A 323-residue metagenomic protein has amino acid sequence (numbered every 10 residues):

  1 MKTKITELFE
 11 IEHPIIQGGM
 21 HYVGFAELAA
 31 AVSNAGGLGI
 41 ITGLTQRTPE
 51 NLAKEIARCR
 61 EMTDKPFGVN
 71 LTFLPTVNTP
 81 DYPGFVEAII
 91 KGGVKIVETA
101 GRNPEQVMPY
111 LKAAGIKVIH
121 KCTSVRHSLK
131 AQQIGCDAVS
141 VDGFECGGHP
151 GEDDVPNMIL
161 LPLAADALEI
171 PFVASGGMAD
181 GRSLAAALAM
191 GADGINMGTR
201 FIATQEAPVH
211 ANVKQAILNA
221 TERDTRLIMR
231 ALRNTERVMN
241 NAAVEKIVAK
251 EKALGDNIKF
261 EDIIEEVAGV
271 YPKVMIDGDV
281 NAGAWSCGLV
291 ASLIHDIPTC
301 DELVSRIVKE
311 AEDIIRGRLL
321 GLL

Functional and structural regions predicted by a protein language model:
M1-A167, P171: Active-site entrance/lid segments in N-terminal catalytic domains of soluble metabolic enzymes
M20, G177-M178: Active-site metal-binding loops of divalent metal-dependent hydrolases
G151-V173, A179-L323: Conserved active-site-proximal phosphate/metal-binding subdomains
